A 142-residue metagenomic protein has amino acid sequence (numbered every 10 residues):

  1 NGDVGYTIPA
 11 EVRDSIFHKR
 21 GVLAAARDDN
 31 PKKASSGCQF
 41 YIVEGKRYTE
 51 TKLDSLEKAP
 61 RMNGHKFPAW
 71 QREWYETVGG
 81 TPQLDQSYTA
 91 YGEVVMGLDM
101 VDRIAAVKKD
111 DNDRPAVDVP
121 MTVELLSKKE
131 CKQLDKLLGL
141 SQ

Functional and structural regions predicted by a protein language model:
N1-Q142: Cross-family detector of peptidyl-prolyl cis-trans isomerase
